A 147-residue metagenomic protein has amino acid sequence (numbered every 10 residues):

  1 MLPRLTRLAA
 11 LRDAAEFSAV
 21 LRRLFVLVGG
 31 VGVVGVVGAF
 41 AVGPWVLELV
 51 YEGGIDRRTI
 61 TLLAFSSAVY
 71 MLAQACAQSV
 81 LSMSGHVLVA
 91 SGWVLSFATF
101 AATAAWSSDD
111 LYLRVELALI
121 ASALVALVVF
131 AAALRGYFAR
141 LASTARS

Functional and structural regions predicted by a protein language model:
M1-R12, S82: Helix-loop junctions and terminal segments of transmembrane helices in multi-pass membrane transport/translocation
D13-G30, G38-A41: Interfacial transmembrane-helix starts/ends
G30-V33, S66-Y70, G92-A101: Hydrophobic membrane-spanning alpha-helices of multi-pass integral membrane proteins
V34-E52: Short membrane-interface helical motifs at transmembrane helix boundaries in multi-pass membrane transporters
G43, D56-T61, S84-V87, W93-R146: Membrane-interface helix-loop junctions in multi-pass transport and translocation proteins
E52-C76, V80, A90: Alpha-helical transmembrane segments of multi-pass membrane proteins
